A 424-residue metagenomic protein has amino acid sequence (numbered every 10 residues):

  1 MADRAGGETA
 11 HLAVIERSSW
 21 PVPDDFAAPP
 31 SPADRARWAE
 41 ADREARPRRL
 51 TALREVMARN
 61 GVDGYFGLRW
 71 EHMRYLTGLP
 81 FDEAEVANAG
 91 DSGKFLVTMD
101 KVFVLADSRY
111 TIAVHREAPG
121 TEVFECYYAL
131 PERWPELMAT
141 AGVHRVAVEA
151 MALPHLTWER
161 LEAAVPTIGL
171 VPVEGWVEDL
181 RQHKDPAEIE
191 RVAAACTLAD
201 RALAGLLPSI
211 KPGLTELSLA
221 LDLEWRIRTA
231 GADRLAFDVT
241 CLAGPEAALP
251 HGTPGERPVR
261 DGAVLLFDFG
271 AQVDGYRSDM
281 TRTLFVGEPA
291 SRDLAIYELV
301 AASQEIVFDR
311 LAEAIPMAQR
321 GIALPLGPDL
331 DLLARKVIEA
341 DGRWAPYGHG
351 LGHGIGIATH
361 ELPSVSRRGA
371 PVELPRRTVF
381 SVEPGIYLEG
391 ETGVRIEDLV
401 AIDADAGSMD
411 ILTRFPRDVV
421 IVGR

Functional and structural regions predicted by a protein language model:
A2-R424: Active-site neighborhoods and metal-handling regions in enzymes and metal-associated proteins
